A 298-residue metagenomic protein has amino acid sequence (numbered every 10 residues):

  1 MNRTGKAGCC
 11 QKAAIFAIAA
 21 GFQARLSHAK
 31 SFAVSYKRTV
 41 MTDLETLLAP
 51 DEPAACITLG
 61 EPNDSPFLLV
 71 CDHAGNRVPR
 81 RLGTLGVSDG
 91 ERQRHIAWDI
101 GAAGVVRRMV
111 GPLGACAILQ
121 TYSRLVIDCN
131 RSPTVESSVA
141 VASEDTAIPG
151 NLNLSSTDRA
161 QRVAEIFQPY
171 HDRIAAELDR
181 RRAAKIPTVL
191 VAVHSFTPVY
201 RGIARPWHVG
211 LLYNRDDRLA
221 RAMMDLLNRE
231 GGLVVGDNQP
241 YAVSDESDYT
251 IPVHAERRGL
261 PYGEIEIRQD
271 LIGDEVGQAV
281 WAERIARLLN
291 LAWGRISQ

Functional and structural regions predicted by a protein language model:
M1-N2, E91: Intrinsically disordered, low-complexity regions enriched in Ser/Pro/Gly/Gln/His and often acidic
N2-T4, I15, A19: Ser/Thr/Pro/Gly-rich low-complexity, intrinsically disordered segments
C9-C10: Cysteine-centered motifs
Y36-L190, S195-Q298: N-terminal catalytic or cofactor-binding beta/alpha core of small enzyme domains
